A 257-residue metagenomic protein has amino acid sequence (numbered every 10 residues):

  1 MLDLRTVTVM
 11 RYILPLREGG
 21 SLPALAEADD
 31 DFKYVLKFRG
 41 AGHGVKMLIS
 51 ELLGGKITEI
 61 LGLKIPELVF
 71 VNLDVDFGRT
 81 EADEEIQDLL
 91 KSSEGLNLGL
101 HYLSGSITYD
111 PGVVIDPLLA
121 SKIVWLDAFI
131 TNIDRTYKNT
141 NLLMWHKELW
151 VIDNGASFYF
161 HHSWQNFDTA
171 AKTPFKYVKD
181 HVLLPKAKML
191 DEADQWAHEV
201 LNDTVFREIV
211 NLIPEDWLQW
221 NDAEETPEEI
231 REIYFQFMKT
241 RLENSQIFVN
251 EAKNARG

Functional and structural regions predicted by a protein language model:
M1-G257: Phosphate/dinucleotide-binding and metal-coordinating scaffold of catalytic cores in nucleotide-dependent enzymes
